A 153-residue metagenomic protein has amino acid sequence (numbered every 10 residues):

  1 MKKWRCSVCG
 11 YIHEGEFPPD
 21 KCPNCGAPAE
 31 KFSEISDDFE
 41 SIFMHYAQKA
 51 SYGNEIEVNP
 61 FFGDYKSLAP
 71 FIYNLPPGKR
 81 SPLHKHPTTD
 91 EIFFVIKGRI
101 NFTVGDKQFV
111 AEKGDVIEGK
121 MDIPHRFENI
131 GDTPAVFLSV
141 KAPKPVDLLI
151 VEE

Functional and structural regions predicted by a protein language model:
K3, Y11, P19: Residues immediately within or flanking Cys/His clusters that coordinate Zn2+ in small zinc-binding modules
H13-G15, L83, F102-T103, G119 (+2 more regions): Short beta-strand His + acidic residue motifs that chelate non-heme Fe in jelly-roll/DSBH and cupin folds
F17-L68, E152-E153: A short, N-terminal "cap"/entry segment at the start of jelly-roll beta-barrel domains of the cupin/DSBH fold
F43-Y46, E128-E153: Double-stranded beta-helix
N59-G63, S81-H86, E128-I130, L149-E152: Short histidine-centered beta-strand/loop micro-motifs that create catalytic or ligand/metal-coordination sites
F71-P87: Conserved short histidine dyad/triad with adjacent acidic residue
T88-I100: Glycine- and acidic-residue-biased ligand/ion/polar-headgroup-sensing regions
D106-M121: Short acidic-glycine-tyrosine-enriched beta hairpin
